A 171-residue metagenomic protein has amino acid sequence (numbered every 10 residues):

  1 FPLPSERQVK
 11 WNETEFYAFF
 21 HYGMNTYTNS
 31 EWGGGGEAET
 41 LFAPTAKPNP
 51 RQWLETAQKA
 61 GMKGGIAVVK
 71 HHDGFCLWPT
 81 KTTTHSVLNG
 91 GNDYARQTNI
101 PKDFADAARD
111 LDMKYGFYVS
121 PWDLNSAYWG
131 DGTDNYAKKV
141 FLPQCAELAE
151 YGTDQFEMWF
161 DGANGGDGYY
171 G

Functional and structural regions predicted by a protein language model:
F1-G171: Mature catalytic domains of secreted/periplasmic carbohydrate-active enzymes
